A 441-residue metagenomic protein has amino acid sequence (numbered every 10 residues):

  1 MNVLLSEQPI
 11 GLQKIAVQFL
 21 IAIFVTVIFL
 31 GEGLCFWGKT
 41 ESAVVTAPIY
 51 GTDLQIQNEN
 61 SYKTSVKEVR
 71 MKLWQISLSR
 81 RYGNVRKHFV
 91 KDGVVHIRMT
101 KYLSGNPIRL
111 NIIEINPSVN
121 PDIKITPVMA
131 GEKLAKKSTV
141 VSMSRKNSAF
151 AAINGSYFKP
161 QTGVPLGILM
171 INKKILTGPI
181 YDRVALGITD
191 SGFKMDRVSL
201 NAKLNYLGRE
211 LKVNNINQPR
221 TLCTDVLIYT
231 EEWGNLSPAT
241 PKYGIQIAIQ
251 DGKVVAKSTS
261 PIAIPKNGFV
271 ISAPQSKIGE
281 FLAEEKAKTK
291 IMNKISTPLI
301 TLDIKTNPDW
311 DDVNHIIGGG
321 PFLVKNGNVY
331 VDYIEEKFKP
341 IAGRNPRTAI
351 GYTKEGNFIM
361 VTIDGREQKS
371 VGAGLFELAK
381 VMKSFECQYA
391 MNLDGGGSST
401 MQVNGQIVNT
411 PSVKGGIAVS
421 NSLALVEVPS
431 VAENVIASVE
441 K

Functional and structural regions predicted by a protein language model:
N2-K441: Gly/Ser/Thr/Pro-rich low-complexity, intrinsically disordered segments
